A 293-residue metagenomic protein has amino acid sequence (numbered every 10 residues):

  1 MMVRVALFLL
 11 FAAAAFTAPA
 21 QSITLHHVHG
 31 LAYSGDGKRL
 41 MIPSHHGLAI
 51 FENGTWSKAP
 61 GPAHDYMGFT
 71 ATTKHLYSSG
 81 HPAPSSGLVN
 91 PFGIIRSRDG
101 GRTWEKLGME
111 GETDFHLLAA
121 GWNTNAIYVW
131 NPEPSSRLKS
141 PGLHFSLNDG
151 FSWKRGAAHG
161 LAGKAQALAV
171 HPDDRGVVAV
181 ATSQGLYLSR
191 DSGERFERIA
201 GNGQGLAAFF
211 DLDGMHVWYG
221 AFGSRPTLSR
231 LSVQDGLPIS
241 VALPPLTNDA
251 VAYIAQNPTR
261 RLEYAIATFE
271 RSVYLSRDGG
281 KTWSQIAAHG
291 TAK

Functional and structural regions predicted by a protein language model:
Q21-A49, M67-G68: Beta-strand-rich domains and repeat architectures in extracellular enzymes and scaffolds, especially beta-propellers
T24, S85-P91, E133-P141, F222-P226: Short, solvent-exposed loop/turn segments at conserved positions within beta-propeller repeat blades
V28-G30, H64-T70, E112-A120, G163-V170 (+3 more regions): Repeated scaffold domains used in trafficking and secretory/extracellular systems, primarily beta-propellers
Y33-D36, A71-T73, A120-T124, P172-D174 (+2 more regions): Residue-level detector of Asp-centered blade-edge/turn motifs that repeat once per structural unit in beta-propeller
L40, L76, I127, V178 (+2 more regions): Hydrophobic beta-strand positions that form the internal "hydrophobic ladder" of WD40/Gbeta-like beta-propeller blades
H45, H81-A83, W130-P134, S183 (+2 more regions): Short loop/turn segments immediately following the C-termini of beta-strands
H46-A63, P91-G108, G142-A157, Y187-A200 (+2 more regions): Asp-box/BNR beta-propeller loop motif
W104-G121, V129-P134: Asp-box/WD-like beta-propeller blade repeats and closely related beta-sheet repeat scaffolds
